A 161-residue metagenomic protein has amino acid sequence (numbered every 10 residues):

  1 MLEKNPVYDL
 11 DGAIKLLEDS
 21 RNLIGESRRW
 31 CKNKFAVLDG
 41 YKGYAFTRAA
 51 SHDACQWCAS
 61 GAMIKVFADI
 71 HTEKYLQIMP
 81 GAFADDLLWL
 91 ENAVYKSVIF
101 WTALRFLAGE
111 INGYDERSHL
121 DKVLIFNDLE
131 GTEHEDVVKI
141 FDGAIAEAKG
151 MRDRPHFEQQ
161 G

Functional and structural regions predicted by a protein language model:
M1-G161: Domain-length accessory/inserted modules outside core catalytic folds
